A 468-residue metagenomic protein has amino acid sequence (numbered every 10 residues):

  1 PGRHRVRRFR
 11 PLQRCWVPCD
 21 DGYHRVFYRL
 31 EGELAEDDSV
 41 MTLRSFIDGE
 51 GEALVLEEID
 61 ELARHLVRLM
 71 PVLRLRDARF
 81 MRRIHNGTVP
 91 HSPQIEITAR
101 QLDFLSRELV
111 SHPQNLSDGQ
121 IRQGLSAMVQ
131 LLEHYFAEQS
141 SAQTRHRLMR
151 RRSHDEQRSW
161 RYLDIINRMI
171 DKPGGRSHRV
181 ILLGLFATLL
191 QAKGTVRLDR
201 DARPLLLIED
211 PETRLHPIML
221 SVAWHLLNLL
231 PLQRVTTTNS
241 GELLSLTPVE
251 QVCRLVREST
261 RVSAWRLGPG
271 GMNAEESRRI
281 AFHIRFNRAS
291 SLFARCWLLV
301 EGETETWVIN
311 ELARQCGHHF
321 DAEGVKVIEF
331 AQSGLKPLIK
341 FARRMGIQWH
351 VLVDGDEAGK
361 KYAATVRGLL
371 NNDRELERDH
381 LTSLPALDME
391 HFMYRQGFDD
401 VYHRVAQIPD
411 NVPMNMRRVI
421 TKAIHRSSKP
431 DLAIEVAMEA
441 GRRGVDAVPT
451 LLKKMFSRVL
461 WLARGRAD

Functional and structural regions predicted by a protein language model:
G2-V110, R367-R374: Glycine-rich phosphate-binding loops of NTPases
H65-R68, A192-D201, L226-L230, S290-L292 (+2 more regions): Conserved catalytic network of the ASCE P-loop NTPase/AAA+ motor domain
P71, P204-L205, C296, W349: The start of beta-strands in P-loop NTPase/AAA+ ATPase cores
P90-L205: Extended helical coiled-coil dimerization/tether regions that scaffold and oligomerize large DNA-maintenance assemblies
R161-N287, A364, W461: Switch/communication elements of ASCE P-loop NTPase nucleotide-binding domains
L244-S245, E250-A358: RecA-like P-loop NTPase motor core
K361-E435: Activity-critical C-terminal alpha-helical subdomain
L432-D468: Terminal low-complexity/disordered tails
